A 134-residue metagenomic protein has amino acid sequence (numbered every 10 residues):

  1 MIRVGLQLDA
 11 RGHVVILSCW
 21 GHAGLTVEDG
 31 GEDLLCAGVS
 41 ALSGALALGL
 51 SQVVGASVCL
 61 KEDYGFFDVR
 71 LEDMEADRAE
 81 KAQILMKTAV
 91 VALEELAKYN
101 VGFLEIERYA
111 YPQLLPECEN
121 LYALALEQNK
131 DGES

Functional and structural regions predicted by a protein language model:
M1-L34, G44, L48-S134: N-terminal intrinsically disordered, cationic/polar leader segments that include organellar targeting peptides
C36-S40: A short mixed-secondary-structure module that forms the rim of ligand-binding clefts
